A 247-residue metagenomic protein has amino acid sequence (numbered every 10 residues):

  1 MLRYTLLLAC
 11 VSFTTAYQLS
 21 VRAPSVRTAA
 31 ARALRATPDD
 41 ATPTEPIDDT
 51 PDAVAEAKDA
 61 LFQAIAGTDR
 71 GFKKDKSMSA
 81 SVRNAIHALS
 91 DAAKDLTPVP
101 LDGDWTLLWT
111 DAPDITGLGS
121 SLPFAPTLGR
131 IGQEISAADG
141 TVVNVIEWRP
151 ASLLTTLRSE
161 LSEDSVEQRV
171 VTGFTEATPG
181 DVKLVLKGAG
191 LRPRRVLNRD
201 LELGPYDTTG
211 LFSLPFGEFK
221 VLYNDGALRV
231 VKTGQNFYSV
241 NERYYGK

Functional and structural regions predicted by a protein language model:
M1-V26: N-terminal chloroplast transit peptides
A16-Y17, R32-A41: N-terminal mitochondrial targeting presequences
A41-K247: Soluble ligand-binding/transfer domains with enclosed cavities or grooves
